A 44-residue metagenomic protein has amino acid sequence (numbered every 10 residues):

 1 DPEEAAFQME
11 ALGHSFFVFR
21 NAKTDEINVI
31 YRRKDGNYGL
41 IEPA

Functional and structural regions predicted by a protein language model:
D1-A44: N-terminal, polar/charged subdomain of small-to-medium soluble alpha/beta proteins
